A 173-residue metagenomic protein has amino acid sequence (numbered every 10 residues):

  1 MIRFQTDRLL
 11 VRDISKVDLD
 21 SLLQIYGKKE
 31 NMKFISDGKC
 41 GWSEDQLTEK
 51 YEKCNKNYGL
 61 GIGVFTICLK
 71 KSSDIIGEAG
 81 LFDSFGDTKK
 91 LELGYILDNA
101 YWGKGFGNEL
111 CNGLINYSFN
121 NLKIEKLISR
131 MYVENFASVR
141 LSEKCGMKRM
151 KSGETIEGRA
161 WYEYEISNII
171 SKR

Functional and structural regions predicted by a protein language model:
M1-K33, E52, V64-R173: Acyl-donor (CoA/ACP) binding surface of acyl/acetyltransferases
E30-K53: Conserved GNAT-fold acetyl-CoA-binding loop/helix
K56-G61: Short loop/turn motifs at secondary-structure junctions and domain boundaries
